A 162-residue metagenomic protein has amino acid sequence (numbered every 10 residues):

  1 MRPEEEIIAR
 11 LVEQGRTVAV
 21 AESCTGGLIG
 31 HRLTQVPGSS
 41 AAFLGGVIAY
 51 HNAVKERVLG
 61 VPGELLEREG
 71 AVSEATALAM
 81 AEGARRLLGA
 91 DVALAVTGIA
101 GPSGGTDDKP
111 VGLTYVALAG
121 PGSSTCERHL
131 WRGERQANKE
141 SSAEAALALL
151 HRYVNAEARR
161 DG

Functional and structural regions predicted by a protein language model:
M1-G162: Short alpha-helical segments enriched in small residues
